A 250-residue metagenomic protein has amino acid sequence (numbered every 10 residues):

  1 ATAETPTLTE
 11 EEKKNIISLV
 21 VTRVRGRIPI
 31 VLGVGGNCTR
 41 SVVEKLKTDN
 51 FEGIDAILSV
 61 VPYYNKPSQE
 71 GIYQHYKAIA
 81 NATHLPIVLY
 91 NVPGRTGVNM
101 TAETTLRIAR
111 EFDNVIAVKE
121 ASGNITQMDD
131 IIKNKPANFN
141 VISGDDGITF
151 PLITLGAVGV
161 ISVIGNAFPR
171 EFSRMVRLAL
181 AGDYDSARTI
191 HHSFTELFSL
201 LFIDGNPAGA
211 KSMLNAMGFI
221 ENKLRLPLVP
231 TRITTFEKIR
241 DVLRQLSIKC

Functional and structural regions predicted by a protein language model:
A1-G97, R107: Active-site beta->alpha loop and helix N-cap motifs at the rims of alpha/beta catalytic domains
K13, I17, V42, Y76 (+6 more regions): A general structural signal for well-ordered alpha-helical segments in protein cores
V20, D49, I79, V118 (+4 more regions): Conserved, mostly hydrophobic/aromatic
V31, L155-A157, I161-C250: C-terminal alpha-helical cap/extension of soluble enzyme domains
N81-A82, R95-F202: Catalytic alpha/beta core domains of metabolic enzymes, predominantly
N91-V92, N114-V115, R225-L226: Glycine-rich phosphate-binding "P-loop"
